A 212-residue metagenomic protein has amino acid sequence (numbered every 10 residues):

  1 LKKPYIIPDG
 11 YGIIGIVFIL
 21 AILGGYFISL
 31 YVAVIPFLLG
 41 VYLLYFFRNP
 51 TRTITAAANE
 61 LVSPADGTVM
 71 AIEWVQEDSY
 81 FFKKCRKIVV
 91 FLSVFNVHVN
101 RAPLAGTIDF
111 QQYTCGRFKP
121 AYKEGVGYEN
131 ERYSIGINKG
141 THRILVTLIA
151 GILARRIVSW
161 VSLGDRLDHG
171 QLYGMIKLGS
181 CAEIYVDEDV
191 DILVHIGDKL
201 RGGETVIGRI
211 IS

Functional and structural regions predicted by a protein language model:
L1-S212: Contiguous, well-folded functional domains in the mature portion of proteins
